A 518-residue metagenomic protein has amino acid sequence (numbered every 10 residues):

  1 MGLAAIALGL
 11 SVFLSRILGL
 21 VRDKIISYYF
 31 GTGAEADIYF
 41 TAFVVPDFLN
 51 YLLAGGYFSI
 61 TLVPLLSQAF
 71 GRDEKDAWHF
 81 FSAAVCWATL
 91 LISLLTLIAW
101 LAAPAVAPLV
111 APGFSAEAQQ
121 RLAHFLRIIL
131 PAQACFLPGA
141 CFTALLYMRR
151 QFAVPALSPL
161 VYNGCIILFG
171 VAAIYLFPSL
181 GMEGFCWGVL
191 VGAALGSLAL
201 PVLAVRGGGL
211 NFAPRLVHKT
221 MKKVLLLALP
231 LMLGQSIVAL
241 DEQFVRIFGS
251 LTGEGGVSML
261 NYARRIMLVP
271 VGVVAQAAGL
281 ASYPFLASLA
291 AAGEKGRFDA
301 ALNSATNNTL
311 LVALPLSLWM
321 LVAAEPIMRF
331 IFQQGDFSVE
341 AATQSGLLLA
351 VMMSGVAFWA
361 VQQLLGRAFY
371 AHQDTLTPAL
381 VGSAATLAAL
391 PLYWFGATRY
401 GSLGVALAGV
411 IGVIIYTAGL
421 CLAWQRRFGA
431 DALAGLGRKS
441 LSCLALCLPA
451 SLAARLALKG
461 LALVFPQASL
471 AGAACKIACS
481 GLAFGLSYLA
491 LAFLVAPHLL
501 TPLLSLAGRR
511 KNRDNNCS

Functional and structural regions predicted by a protein language model:
M1-S518: Membrane-embedded alpha-helical bundles of multi-pass transporters/translocases, especially carrier/permease families
